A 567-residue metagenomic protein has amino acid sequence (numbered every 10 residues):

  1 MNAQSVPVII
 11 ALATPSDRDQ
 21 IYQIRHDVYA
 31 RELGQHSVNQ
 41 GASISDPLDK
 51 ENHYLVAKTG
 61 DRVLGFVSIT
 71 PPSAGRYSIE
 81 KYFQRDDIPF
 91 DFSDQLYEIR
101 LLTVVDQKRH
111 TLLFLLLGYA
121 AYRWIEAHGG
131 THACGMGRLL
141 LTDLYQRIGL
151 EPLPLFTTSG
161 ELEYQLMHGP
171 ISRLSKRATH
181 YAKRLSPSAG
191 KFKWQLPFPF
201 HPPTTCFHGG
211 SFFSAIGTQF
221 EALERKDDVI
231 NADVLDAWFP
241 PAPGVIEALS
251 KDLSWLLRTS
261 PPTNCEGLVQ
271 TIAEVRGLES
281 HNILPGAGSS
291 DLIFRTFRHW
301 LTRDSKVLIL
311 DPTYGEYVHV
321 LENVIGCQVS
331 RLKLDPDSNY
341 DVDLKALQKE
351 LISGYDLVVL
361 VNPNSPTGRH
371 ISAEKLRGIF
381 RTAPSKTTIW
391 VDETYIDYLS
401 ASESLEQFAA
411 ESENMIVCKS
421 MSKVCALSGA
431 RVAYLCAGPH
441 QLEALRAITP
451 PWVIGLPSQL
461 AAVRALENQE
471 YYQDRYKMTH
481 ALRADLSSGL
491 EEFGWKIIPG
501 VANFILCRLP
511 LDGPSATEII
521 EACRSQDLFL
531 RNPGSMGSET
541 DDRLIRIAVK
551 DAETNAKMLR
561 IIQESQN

Functional and structural regions predicted by a protein language model:
N2-P47, Y54-T59, V63-L64: Short amphipathic alpha-helix that is part of the acyltransferase structural core
E80-I171: Acyl-donor binding region in acyl/amide transferases
T204-G288, R295: N-terminal small-domain helix-loop-helix segment of the aminotransferase-like
A242, N264, N414-I498: PLP-dependent aminotransferase class I/II
H299-L360: PLP-dependent aminotransferase-like
D341-G354, P366-L427: Active-site pre-lysine segment of PLP-dependent enzymes
H480, F493-Q526: Conserved PLP-binding catalytic core of the aspartate aminotransferase-like
S525-Q526, M536-N567: PLP-dependent enzyme catalytic core of the Aspartate aminotransferase-like
